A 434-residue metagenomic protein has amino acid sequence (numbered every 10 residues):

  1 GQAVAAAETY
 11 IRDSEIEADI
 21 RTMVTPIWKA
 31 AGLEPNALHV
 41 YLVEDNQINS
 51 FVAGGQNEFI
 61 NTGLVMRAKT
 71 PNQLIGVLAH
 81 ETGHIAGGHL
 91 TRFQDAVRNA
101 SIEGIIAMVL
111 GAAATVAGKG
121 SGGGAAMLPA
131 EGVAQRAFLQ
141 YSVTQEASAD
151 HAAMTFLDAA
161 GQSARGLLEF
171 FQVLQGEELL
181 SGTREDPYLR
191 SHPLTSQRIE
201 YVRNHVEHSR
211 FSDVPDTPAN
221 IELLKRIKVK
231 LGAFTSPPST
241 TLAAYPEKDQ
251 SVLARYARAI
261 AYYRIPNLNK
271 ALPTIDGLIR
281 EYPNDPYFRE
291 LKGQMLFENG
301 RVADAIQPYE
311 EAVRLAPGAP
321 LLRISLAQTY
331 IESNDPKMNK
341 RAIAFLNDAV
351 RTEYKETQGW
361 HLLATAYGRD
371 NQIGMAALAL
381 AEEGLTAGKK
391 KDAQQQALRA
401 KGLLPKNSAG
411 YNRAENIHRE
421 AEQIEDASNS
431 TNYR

Functional and structural regions predicted by a protein language model:
A7, R12-S14, A18, V40 (+4 more regions): Extracytoplasmic and endomembrane cell-envelope/extracellular-matrix remodeling and assembly machinery
T82-N99, A117: Catalytic Zn2+-binding segment of zinc metalloproteases
V252, P286-Y287, A303, P320-L321 (+4 more regions): Helix-start (N-cap) detector for alpha-helical repeat units in TPR-like alpha-solenoids, especially tetratricopeptide
I260, Q294, Q328-I331, T365 (+3 more regions): Residue-level recognition of tetratricopeptide repeat
P266, G300, N334-K337, N371 (+1 more regions): Residue-level detector of the short coil/turn that links helix A to helix B within each tetratricopeptide repeat
R369, L378-L380, T386-R434: Terminal, low-structured helical/coil segments at or just beyond the last alpha-helical repeat
